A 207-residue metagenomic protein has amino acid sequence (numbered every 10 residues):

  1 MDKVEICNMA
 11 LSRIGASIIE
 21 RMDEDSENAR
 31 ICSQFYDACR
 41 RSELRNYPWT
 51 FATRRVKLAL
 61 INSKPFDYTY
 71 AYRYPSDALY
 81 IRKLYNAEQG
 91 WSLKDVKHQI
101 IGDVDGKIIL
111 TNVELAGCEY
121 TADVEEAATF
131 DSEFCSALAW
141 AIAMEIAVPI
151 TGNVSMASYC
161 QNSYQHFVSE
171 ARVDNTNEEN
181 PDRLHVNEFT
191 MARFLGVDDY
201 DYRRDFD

Functional and structural regions predicted by a protein language model:
M1-D207: Glycine-enriched, solvent-exposed interface loops adjoining structured elements
